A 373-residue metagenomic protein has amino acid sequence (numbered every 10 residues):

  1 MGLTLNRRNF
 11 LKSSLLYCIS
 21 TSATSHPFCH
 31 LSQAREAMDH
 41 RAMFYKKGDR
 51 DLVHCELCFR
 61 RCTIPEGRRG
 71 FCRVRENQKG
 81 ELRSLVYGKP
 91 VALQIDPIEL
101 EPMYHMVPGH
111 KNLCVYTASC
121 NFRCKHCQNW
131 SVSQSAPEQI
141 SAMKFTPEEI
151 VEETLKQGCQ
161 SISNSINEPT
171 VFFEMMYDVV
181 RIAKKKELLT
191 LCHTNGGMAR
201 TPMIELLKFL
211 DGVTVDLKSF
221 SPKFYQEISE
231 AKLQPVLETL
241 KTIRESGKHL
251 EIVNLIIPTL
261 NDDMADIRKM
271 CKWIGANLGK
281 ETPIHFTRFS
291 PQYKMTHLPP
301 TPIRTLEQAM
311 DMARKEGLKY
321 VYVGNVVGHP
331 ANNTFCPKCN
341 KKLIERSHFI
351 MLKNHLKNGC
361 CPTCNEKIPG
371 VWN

Functional and structural regions predicted by a protein language model:
M1-C18: N-terminal secretory signal peptides and thylakoid transit peptides that target proteins across membranes
A34-H54, R60-Y116, S131, N332 (+1 more regions): N-terminal [4Fe-4S]-dependent radical SAM core
C55-C58, C124, C336-C339, C361-C364: Short cysteine-rich clusters marking metal-coordination/redox-active sites
E66, F349-L356: Short linker/helix segments within small regulatory modules
N77-G212: Conserved Radical SAM active-site core
S133-Q134, P169-V171, G196-M203, V213-S229 (+3 more regions): Conserved radical SAM core fold
L155-I182, F224-L237, N254-K269, G275: Conserved glycine-rich "GG(E/T)P / GGGxP" loop and the immediately following alpha-helix in the radical SAM core
Q234-M295, L306-V323: Conserved C-terminal portion of the radical SAM core fold that forms the substrate/S-adenosylmethionine-binding
